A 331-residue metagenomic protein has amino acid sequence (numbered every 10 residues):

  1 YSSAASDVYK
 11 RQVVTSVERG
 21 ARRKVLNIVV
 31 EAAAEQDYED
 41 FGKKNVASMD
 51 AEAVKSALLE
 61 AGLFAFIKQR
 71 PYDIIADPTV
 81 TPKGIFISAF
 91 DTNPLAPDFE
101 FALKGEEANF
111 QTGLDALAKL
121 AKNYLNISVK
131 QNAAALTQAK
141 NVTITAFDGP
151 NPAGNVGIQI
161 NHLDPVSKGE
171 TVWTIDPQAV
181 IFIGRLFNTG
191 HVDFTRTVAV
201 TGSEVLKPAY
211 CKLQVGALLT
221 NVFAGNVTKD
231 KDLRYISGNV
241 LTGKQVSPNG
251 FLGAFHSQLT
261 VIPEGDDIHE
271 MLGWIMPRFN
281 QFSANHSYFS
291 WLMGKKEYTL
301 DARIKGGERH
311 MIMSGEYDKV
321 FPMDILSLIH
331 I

Functional and structural regions predicted by a protein language model:
Y1-A5, Y9, I329: Single conserved hydrophobic/aromatic residue that forms the stacking wall/gate of nucleotide- or nucleobase-binding
Q12-V14: Conserved hydrophobic positions within beta-strands
E18-I329: Buried, small/hydrophobic-residue-enriched core segments of structured protein domains
